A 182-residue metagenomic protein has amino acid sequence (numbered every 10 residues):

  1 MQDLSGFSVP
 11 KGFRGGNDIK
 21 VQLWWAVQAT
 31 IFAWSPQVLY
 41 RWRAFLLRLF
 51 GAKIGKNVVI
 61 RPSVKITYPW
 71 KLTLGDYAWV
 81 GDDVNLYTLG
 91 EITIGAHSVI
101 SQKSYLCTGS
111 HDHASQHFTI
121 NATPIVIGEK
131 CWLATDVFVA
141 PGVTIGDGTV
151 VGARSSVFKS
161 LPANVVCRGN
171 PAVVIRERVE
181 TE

Functional and structural regions predicted by a protein language model:
M1-A52, K56, H97, K130 (+2 more regions): Terminal amphipathic alpha-helical/low-complexity segments used for targeting or macromolecular assembly
F13-N17, H111-A122, T149, N164: A short, terminal or domain-edge coil/loop segment
S35-A44, R61-L74, W79-T144, N170-P171 (+1 more regions): Flexible, glycine/small-residue-enriched loop-and-beta-strand segment within the central core of proteins
T135-K159: Beta-rich strand-turn-strand
A163, R168-P171: Acidic, glycine-centered active-site loop in nucleotide-sugar glycosyltransferases
